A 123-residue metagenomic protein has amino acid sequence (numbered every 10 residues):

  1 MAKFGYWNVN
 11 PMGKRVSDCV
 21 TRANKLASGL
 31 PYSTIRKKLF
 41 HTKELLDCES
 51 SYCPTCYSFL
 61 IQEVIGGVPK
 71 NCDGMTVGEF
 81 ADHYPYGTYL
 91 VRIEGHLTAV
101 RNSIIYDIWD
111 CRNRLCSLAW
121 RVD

Functional and structural regions predicted by a protein language model:
M1-F59, E63: Active-site nucleophile-adjacent alpha helix/oxyanion-hole segment immediately C-terminal to the catalytic cysteine
F4, P11, D18, K38 (+3 more regions): Aromatic-residue detector
N8-N10, N24, N71, N102 (+1 more regions): Detector for Asparagine
T21-S28, I35, L90-V91, T98-V100 (+1 more regions): Generic hydrophobic secondary-structure signal
E44-G95, R101-S103, I108-D110: Conserved active-site-adjacent core of cysteine acyl-enzyme catalytic domains
D107-D123: Noncatalytic regulatory segments and standalone regulatory/sensor domains
